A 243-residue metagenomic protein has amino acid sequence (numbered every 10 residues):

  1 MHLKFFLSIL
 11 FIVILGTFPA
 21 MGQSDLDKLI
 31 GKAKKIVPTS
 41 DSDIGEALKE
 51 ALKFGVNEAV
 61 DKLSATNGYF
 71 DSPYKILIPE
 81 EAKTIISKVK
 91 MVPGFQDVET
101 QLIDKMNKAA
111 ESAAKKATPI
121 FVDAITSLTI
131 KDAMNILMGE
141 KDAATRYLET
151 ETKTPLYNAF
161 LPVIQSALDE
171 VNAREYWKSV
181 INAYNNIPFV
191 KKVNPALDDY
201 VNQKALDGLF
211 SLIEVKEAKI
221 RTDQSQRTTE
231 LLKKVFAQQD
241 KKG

Functional and structural regions predicted by a protein language model:
M1-L7: Bacterial N-terminal signal peptides that target proteins for export
S8-T17: Bacterial N-terminal signal peptides
F18-G22: Sec/Tat signal peptide C-region and signal peptidase I cleavage site
S24-K105: N-terminal Sec/ER secretory leader and immediately downstream segment of secreted/extracellular precursors
K28-K32, A205-G243: A cross-kingdom marker for long, charged
A59, T129, Q224: Residue-level signature of catalytic and energy-coupling elements of molecular machines, predominantly ATP/GTP-dependent
G94-A167: Mid-length scaffold segments of soluble, non-membrane domains
V163-A205, L209: An amphipathic alpha-helical core segment
